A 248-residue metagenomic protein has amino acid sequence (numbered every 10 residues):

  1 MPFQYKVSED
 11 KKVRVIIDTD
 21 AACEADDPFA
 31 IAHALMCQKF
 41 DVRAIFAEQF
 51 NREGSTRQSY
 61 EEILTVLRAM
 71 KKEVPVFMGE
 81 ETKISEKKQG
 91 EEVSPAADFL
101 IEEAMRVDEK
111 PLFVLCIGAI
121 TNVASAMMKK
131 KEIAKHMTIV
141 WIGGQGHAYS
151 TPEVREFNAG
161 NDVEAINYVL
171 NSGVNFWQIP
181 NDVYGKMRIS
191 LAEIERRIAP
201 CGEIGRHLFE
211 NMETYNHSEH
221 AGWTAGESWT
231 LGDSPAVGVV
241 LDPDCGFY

Functional and structural regions predicted by a protein language model:
M1-Y248: N-terminal acidic, glycine/proline-rich low-complexity segments
